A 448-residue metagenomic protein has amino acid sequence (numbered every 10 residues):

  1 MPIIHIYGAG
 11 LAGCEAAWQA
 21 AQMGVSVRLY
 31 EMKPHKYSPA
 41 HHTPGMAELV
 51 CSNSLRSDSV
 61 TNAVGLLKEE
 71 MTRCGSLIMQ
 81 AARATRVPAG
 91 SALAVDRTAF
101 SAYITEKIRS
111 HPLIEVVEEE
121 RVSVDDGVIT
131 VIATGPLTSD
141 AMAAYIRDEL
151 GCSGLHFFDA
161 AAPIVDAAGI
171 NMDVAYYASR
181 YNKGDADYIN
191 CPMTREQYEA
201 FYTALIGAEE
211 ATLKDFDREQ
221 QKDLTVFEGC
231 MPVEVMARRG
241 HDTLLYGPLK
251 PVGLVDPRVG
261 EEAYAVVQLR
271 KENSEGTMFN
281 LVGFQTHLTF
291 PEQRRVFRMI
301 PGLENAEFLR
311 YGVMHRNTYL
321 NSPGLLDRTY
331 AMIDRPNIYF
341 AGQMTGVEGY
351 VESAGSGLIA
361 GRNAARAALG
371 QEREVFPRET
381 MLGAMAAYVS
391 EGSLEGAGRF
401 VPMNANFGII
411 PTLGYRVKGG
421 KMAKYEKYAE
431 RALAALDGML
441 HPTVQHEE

Functional and structural regions predicted by a protein language model:
M1-A12: Beta1/beta-strand and adjacent pyrophosphate-binding region of the FAD-binding site in flavoprotein oxidoreductases
W18-Q80, R378-V389: N-terminal FAD cofactor-binding segment of flavoenzymes
E48-S59, R83-A99: Dinucleotide-binding Rossmann-like beta1-alpha1 core, especially the glycine-rich loop that anchors the ADP
R97-V116: Helical element adjacent to the flavin cofactor pocket in flavoenzyme catalytic cores
S110-F290, R294-R295: Predominantly flavin-linked oxidoreductase catalytic cores and closely associated redox partners
L281-V347, A354-G355, E374-E391, G396 (+2 more regions): A glycine-rich dinucleotide-binding beta-alpha-beta segment and adjacent secondary-structure elements that constitute
S353-V375: Internal hydrophobic alpha-helix adjacent to the cofactor/substrate pocket in enzyme cavities
G398-E448: C-terminal auxiliary extensions adjacent to catalytic cores
